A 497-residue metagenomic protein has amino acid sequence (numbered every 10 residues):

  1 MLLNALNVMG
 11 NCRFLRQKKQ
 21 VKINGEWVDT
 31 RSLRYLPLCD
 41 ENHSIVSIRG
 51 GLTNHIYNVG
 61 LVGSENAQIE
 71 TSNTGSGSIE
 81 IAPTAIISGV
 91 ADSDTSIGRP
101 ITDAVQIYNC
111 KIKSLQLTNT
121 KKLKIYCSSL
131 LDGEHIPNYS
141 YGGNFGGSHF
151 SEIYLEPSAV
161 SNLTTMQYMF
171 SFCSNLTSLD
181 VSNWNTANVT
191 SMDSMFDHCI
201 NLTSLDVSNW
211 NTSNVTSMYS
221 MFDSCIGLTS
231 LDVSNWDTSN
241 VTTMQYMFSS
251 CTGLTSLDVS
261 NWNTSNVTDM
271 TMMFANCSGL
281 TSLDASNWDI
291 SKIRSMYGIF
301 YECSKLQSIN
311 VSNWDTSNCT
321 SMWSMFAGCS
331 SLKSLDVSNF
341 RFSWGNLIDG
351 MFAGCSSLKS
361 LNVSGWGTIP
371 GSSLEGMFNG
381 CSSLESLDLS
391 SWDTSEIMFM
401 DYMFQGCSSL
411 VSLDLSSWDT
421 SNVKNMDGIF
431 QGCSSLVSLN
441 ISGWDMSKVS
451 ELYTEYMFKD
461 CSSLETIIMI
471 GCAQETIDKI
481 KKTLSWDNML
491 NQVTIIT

Functional and structural regions predicted by a protein language model:
M1-R16: Short, intrinsically disordered N-terminal pre-domain segments
L15-D29, L33-T497: Negatively charged
